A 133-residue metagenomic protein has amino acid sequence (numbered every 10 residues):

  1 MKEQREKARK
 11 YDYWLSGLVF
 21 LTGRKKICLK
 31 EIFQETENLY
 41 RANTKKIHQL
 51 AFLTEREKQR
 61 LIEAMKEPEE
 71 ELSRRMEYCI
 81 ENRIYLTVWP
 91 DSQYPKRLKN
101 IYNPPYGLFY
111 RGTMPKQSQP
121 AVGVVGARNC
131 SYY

Functional and structural regions predicted by a protein language model:
M1-Y133: Short, positively charged patches
